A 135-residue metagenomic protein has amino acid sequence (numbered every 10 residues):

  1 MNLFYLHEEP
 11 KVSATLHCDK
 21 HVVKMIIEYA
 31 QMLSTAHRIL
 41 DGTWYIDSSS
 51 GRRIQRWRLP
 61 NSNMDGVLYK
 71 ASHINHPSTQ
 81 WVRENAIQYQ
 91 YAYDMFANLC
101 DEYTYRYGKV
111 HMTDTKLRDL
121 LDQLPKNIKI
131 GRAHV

Functional and structural regions predicted by a protein language model:
M1-Y105, H111: An N-terminal structural lobe/cap that precedes and organizes the functional/catalytic core across diverse proteins
D114: Metal-cofactor-binding active-site regions of metalloenzymes
A133-V135: Conserved small/polar residues in nucleotide/adenosyl-binding loops
